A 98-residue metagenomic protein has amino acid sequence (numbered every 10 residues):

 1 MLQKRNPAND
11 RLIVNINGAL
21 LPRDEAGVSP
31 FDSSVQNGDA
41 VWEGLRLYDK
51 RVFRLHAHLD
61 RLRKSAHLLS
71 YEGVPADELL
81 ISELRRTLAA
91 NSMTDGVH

Functional and structural regions predicted by a protein language model:
M1-H98: Conserved alpha/beta cores of soluble small-molecule-handling proteins
